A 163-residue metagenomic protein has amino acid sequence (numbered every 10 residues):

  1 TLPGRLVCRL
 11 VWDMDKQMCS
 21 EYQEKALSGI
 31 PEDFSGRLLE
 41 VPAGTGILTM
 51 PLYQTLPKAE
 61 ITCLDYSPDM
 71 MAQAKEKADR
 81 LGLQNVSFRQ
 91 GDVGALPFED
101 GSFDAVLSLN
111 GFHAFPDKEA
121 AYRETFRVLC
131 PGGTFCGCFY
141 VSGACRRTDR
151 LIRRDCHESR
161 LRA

Functional and structural regions predicted by a protein language model:
T1-S35, I47-P51, R153: Conserved class I S-adenosyl-L-methionine
R37, G133-T134: Short glycine-centered segments of the SAM/dcSAM-binding site in methyltransferase folds
R37-A95: Class I SAM-dependent methyltransferase SAM/SAH-binding core
G94-A105: A short acidic, Gly/Pro-enriched loop at the edge of an enzyme's catalytic core that lines a small-molecule cofactor
A105-D117: A short SAM/SAH-binding and catalytic strip from SAM-dependent methyltransferases
E119-P131: A short glycine-rich, Lys/Arg-flanked "PGG" loop and its adjoining helix->strand segment in the class I
T134-S159: Conserved class I S-adenosyl-L-methionine
A163: Short alpha-helix
